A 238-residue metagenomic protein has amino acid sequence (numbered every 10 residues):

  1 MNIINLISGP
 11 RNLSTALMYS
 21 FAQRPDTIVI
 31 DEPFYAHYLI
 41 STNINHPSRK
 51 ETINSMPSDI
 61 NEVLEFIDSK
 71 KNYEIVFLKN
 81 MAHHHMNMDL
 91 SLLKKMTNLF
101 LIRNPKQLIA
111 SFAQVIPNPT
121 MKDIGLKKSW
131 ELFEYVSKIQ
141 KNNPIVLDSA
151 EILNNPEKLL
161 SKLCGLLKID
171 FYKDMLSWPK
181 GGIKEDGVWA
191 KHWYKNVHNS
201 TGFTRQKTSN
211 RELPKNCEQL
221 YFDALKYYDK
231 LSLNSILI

Functional and structural regions predicted by a protein language model:
M1-K71: PAPS-dependent sulfotransferase catalytic core
I3-N5, E74-F77, N143-P144: Residue-level preference for the first positions of well-ordered beta-strands
I4-N5, D170-I238: PAPS-dependent sulfotransferases, especially Golgi type II membrane carbohydrate sulfotransferases
Q23, K71-Y73, K94-K95, N104: Residue-level preference for short coil/turn positions at secondary-structure junctions
H37-L39, L108, G181: Generic structural signal for helix capping and beta-alpha/helix-loop junctions
S55-E62, M81-A82, M121-K128, N155 (+1 more regions): Soluble or luminal CAZymes and related metallo-dependent hydrolases
S55-L64, W130-E134, H198-K207: Short, basic, helix/turn surface patches
L78-D174, V188, Y194-H198: PAPS-dependent sulfotransferase catalytic domain
